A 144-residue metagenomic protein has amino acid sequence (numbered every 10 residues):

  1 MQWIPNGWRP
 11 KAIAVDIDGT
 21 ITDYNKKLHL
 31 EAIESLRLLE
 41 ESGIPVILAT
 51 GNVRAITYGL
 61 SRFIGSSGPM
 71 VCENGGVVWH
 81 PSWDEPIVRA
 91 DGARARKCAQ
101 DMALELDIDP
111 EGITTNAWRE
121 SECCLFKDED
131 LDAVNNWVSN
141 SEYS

Functional and structural regions predicted by a protein language model:
M1-V15: Non-catalytic pre-domain segments flanking phosphatase-related domains
P10, I47, C124: Short, flexible active-site loop motifs that bind/organize anionic cofactors or intermediates
D23: Short helix N-cap motif at coil->helix boundaries in the Bergerat
K27-A117: Active-site phosphate-binding/coordination module
D101, E105-S144: Conserved acidic, metal-coordinating active-site core of Asp-based, Mg2+-dependent phosphoryl-transfer enzymes
